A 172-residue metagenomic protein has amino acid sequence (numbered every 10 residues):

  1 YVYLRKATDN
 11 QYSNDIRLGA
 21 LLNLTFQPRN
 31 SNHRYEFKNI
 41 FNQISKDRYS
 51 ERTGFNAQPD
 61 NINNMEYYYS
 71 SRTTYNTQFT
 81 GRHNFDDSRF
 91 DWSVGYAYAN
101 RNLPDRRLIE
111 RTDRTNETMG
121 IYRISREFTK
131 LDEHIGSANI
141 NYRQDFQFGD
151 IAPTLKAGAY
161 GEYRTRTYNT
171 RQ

Functional and structural regions predicted by a protein language model:
Y1, N42, R48-F55, L103-R111 (+1 more regions): Outer-membrane beta-barrel translocator domains and adjoining extracellular loop/strand segments of Gram-negative
Y1-Y49, R72-F79: Transmembrane beta-barrel wall of Gram-negative outer-membrane proteins
V2-K6, T53-N63, T112-I124: Flexible, solvent-exposed coil segments and beta strand-coil junctions, predominantly the extracellular/periplasmic
R5-Q11, D60-Y68, N76, I124-T129 (+1 more regions): Extracellular loop and loop/strand-boundary signature of outer-membrane beta-barrel proteins
G19-L21, E66, N76-T80, I135-N141: Membrane-embedded beta-strand positions in outer-membrane beta-barrel channels/transporters
R29-N32, D86-R89, D145-L155, T170: Short loop/turn motifs that connect adjacent beta-strands in outer-membrane beta-barrel proteins
F37-N39, W92-V94, L155-A159: Membrane-embedded beta-strand positions of outer-membrane beta-barrel proteins
F41-D47, F85, Y96-N102, K130 (+3 more regions): Transmembrane beta-strands of outer-membrane beta-barrel pores
